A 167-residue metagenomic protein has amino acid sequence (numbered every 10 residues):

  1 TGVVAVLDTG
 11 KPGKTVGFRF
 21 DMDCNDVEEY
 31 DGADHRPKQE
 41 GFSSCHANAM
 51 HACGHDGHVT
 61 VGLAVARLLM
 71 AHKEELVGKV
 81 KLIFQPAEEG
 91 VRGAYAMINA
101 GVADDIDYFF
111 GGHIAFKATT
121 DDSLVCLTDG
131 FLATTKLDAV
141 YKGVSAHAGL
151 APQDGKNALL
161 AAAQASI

Functional and structural regions predicted by a protein language model:
T1-P12: A non-catalytic alpha/beta surface segment that caps or lines the substrate-entry region of metallo-dependent hydrolase
G13-K14, G78: Short coil/turn segments at beta-strand junctions that form active-site/ligand-binding loops
N25-V27, G32, R36-M50, D56-G57 (+1 more regions): Histidine/acidic-residue-rich, glycine-tolerant segments that coordinate divalent metal ions
H58-G62: Alpha-helical transmembrane segments that form the membrane-embedded catalytic/substrate-binding core of multi-pass
L63-V77: Flexible, small-residue-rich helix->loop connector segments that border functional cores
